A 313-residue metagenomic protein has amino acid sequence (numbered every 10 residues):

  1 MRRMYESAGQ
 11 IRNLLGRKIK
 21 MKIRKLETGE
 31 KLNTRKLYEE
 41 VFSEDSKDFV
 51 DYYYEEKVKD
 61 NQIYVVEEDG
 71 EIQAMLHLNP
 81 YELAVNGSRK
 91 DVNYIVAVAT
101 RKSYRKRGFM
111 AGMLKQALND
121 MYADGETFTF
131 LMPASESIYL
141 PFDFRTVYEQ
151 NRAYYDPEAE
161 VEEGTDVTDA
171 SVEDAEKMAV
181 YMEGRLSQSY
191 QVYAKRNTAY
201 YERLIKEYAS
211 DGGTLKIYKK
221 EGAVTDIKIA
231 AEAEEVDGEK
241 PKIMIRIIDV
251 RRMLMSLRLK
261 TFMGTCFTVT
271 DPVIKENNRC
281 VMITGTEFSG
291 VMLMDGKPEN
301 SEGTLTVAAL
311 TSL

Functional and structural regions predicted by a protein language model:
R3-K20: Short, Lys/Arg-enriched N-terminal segments with co-localized hydrophobic residues within the first ~10-30 amino acids
R17, D91, S103, R107-F109: Alpha-helical/coil-rich non-catalytic "connector" segments in signaling and regulatory proteins
K18-P80, G87-Y94, E160-T198: Short amphipathic alpha-helix that is part of the acyltransferase structural core
V65, E71-Y81, Y94-A99, I217 (+1 more regions): Conserved beta-strand in the GNAT
A97-T100, K106-N119, K240: Conserved acetyl-CoA-binding loop-helix of GNAT-fold acetyltransferases
Y122-T127, P133-N151: Conserved active-site alpha-helix within GNAT-family acetyltransferase domains
E149-T265: Amide-forming acyltransferase catalytic core, primarily the GNAT-like/NAT-type and related acyltransferase folds
G238-L313: C-terminal functional modules
